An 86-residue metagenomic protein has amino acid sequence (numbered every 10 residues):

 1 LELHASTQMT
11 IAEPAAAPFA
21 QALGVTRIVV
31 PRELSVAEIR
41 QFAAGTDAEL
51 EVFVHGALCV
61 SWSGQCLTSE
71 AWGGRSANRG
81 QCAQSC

Functional and structural regions predicted by a protein language model:
L1-I11, V29-V30, E38-C86: Active-site pocket-lining/capping segments in soluble small-molecule metabolic enzymes
I11-P18: Short, acidic/polar
G24, I28: Acidic, glycine-enriched active-site microenvironments
E33: Flexible loop residues that form catalytic and substrate-binding hotspots at small-molecule/glycan-binding clefts
